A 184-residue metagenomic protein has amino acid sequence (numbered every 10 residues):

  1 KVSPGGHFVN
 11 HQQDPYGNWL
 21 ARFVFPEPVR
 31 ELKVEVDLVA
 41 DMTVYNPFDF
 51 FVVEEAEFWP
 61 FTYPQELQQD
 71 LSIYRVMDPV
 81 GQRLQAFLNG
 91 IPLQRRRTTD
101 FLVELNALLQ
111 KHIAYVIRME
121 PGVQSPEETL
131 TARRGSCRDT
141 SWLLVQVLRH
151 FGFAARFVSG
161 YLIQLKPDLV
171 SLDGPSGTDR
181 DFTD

Functional and structural regions predicted by a protein language model:
K1-P60: Intrinsically disordered, low-complexity N-terminal segments that are enriched in acidic
K1-V9, N106, Q124, G152-R156: A generic short-segment signal for beta-strand/edge and adjacent turn/coil regions
V2-P4, F25-E27, Y63, V76-P79 (+4 more regions): Generic structural "secondary-structure junction" signal
Y16-N18, F25, L108, V123 (+3 more regions): Preference for short coil/turn "hinge" residues that link or interrupt alpha-helices
W19-V34, L84-R95, I163: A broadly tuned preference for mixed-charge, low-complexity surface segments
A40, R97-D100, I163-L169: Short, highly charged low-complexity linear segments
M42-V44, E55-G135, L143, H150-F151: Secondary-structure boundary elements
A107, D139-D184: Hydrophobic/aromatic-rich core segments of domains that either
